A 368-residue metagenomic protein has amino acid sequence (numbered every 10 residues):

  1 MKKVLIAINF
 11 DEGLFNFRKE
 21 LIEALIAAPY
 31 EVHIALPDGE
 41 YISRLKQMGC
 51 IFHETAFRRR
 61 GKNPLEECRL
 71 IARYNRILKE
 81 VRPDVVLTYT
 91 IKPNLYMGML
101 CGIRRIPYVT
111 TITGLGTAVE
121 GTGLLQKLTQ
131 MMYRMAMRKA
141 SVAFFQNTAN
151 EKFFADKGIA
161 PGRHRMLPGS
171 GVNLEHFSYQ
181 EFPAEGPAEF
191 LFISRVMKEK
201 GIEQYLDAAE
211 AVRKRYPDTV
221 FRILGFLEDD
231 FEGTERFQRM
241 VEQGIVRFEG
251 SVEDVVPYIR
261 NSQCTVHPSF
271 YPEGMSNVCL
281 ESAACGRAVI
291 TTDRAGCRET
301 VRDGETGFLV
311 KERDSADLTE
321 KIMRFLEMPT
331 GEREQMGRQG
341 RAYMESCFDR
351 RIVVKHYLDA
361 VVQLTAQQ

Functional and structural regions predicted by a protein language model:
L36-E40, V172, I193, V220-G233: Glycosyltransferase donor-sugar binding loop
R134-Y179: Donor nucleotide-sugar binding/catalytic pocket of nucleotide-sugar-dependent glycosyltransferases
E181-K200, L206-A209, R222: Conserved donor-binding/catalytic core segment of Leloir-type glycosyltransferases
D218, D317, R324, G331-C347 (+1 more regions): A short, well-ordered alpha-helix in the C-terminal region of glycosyltransferases
T234-V252: Nucleotide-activated donor-binding/catalytic signature segment of Leloir-type glycosyltransferases, i.e., the conserved
R260-G274, R287: Acidic donor-binding loop of glycosyltransferase active sites
A288-T291, V301: Short hydrophobic beta-strand element within catalytic cores of glycosyltransferases and related nucleotide-activated
R302-G304, F308-S315, R324-T330: Conserved acidic donor-binding segment of nucleotide-sugar-dependent glycosyltransferases
